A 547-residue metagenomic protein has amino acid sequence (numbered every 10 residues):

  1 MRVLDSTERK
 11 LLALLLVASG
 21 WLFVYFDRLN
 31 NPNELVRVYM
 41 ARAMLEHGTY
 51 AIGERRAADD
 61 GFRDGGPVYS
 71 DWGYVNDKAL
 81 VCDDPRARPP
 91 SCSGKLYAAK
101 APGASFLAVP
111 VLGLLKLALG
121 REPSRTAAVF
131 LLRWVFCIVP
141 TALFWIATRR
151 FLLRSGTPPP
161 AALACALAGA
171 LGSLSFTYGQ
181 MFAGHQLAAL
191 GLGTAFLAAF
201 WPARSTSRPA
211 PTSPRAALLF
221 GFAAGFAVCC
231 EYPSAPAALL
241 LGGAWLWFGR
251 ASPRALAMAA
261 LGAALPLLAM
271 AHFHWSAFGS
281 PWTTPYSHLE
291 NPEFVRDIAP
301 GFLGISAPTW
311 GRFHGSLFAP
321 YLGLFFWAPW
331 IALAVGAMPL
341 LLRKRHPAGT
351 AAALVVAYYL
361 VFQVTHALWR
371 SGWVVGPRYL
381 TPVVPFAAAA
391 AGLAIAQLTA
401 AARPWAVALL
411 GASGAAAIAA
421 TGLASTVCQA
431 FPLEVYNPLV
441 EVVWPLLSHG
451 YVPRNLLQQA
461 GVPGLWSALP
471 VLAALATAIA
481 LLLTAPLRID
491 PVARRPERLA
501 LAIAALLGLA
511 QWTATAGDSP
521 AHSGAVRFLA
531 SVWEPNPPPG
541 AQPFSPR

Functional and structural regions predicted by a protein language model:
R2, F200-S207, P236-H272, V335-R345 (+2 more regions): Perimembrane helix-loop-helix junctions
R2, G242-L246, F325-T350, A388-A394 (+2 more regions): Hydrophobic, aromatic-rich transmembrane alpha-helices and their immediate juxtamembrane boundary segments
E8-L12, E122-S124, W145-L171, A189-L190 (+4 more regions): Transmembrane-helix signature of polytopic, membrane-embedded enzymes that assemble or transfer cell-envelope glycans
S19-W21, A41, C165-A166, A170 (+4 more regions): Membrane-interface alpha helices of multi-pass inner-membrane proteins
E46-V135, H288-A307, A367: Interfacial juxtamembrane loops and adjacent helix segments that form the catalytic/substrate-binding surfaces
L187-S207, A216-A224, A238, G242 (+1 more regions): Specific aromatic-rich, kink-prone transmembrane helix
V228, A255-A337, H346, A351-Q363 (+1 more regions): Membrane-lumen/periplasm interface segments of specific transmembrane helices in polyprenyl phosphate-linked
A406-R547: Transmembrane helical bundles and short interhelical boundary loops of multi-pass, membrane-embedded
